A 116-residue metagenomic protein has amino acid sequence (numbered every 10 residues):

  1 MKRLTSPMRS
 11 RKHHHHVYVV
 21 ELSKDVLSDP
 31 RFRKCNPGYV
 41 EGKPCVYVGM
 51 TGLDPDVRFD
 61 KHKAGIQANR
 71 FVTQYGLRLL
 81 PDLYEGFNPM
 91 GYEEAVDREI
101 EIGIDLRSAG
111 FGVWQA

Functional and structural regions predicted by a protein language model:
M1-D60, Y92-E101: GIY-YIG nuclease catalytic motif and its immediate N-terminal context
L53-D56, D60-A116: Aromatic/basic micro-patches that form nucleic-acid/chromatin recognition or nuclease catalytic surfaces
